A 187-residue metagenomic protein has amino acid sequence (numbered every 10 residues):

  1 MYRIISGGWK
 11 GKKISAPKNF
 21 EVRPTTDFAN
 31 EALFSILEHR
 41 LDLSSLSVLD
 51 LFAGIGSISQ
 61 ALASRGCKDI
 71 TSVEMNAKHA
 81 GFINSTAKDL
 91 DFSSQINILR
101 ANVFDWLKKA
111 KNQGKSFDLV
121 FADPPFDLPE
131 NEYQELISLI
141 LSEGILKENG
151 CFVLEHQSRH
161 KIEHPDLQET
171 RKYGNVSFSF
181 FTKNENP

Functional and structural regions predicted by a protein language model:
M1-P187: Class I S-adenosyl-L-methionine-dependent methyltransferase catalytic core
